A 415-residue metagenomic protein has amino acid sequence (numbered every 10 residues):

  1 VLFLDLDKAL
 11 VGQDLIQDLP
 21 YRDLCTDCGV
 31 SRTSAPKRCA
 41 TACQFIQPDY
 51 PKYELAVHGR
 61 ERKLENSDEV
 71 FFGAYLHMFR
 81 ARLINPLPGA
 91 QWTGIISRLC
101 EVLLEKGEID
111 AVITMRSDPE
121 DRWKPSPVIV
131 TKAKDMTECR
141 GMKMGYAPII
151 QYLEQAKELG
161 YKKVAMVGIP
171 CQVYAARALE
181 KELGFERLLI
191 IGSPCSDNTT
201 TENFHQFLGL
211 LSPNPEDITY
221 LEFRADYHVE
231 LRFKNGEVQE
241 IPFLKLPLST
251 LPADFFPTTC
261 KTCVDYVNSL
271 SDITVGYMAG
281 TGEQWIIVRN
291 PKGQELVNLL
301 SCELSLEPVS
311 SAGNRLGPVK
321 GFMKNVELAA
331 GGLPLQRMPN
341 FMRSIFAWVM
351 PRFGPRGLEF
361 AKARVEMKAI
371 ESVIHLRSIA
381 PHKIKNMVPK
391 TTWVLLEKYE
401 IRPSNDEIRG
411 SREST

Functional and structural regions predicted by a protein language model:
V1-E61, I273: Iron-sulfur cluster-binding cysteine motifs and their immediate structural context in ferredoxin-like electron-transfer
D23-F45, I169-A175, F255-V267: Local cysteine-cluster metal-coordination motifs and their immediate loop/turn environment, predominantly Fe-S cluster
R38, A42-I96, C100-V102, P355-P403: Electropositive, gly/pro-rich neighborhoods at or near active sites that engage anionic ligands
A90-E120: Low-complexity, highly charged intrinsically disordered N-terminal segments that act as targeting/localization
Q91-I95, P119, M166-A176, D197-T199: Gly/Ser/Thr-rich loops at beta-strand to alpha-helix junctions that form or flank small-molecule/cofactor-binding
I109-D110, E216-N405, G410: Long, compositionally biased charged/polar accessory segments in the mid-to-C-terminal portions of proteins
K124-Q151: Glycine-rich phosphate-binding "P-loop"
L189-G209, L300, P308-P318: Short, flexible loop segments at boundaries between secondary-structure elements
